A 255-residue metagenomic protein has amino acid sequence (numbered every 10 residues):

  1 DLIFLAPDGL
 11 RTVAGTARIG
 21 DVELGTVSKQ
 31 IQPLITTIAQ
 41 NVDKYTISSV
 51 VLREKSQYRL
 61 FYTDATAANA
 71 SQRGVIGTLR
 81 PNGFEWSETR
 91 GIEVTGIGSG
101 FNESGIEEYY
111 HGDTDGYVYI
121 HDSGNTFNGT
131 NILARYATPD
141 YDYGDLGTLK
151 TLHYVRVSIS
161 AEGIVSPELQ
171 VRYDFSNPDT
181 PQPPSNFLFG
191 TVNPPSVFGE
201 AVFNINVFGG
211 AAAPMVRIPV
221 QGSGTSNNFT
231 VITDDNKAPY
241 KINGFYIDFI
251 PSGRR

Functional and structural regions predicted by a protein language model:
D1, P7-R255: Beta-sheet repeat architectures centered on beta-propellers
